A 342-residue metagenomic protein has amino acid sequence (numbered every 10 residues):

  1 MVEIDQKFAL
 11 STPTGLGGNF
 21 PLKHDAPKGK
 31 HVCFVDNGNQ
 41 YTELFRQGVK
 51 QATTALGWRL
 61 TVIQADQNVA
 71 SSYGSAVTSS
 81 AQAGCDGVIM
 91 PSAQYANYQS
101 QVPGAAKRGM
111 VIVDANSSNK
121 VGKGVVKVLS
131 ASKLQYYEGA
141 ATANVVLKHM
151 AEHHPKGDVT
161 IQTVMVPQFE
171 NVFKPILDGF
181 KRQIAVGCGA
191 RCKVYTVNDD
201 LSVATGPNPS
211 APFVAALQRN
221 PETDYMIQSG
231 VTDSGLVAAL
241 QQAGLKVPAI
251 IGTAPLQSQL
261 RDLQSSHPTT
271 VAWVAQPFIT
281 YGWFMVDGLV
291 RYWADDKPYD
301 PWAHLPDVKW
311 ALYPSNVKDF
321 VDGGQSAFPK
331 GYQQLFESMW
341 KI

Functional and structural regions predicted by a protein language model:
M1-G48, A52, T61-G74, S79 (+3 more regions): Extracytoplasmic "Venus flytrap"
M1-K28, I184, P277-I342: Hinge/cleft segment of the Venus flytrap/periplasmic-binding protein
G17-G18, S130-T160, P175, P209-S210 (+2 more regions): Hydrophobic alpha-helical segments within soluble ligand-binding/sensing domains
V32-V35, T42, T61-I63, G87-P91 (+7 more regions): Structural recognition of the beta-strand scaffold that forms the well-ordered cores of secreted hydrolase catalytic
Y41-A55, E138-V145, N171-K193, N208 (+2 more regions): Short, solvent-exposed amphipathic alpha-helices that sit in or adjacent to ligand/effector-binding or catalytic
T54-Q67, T160-T163, I184-P207: Short beta-strand elements in bilobed, periplasmic/extracellular small-molecule ligand-binding domains
V88-K107, F180, N198-D262: Hydrophobic alpha-helical
S100-Y137, T160, Q257-S265, T269: Flexible loop/hinge segments that line or gate small-molecule binding clefts
